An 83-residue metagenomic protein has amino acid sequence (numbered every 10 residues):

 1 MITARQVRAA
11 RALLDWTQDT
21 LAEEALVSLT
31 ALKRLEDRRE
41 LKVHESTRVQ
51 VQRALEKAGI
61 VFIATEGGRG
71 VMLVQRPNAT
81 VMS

Functional and structural regions predicted by a protein language model:
M1, K42-E45, T65: Non-catalytic, surface-exposed connector residues within folded enzymatic/regulatory domains
M1-A12, I63: A short, Lys/Arg-rich alpha-helix, primarily the initiator
V7-T20, R76, V81: Short basic helix-loop element that most often maps to the first helix and adjoining turn of HTH DNA-binding modules
W16-R34: Short alpha-helical DNA-recognition segment
S28, R38-R39, A58: The DNA-recognition helices of helix-turn-helix-type DNA-binding domains
E45-F62: DNA major-groove recognition helix of helix-turn-helix/homeodomain DNA-binding modules
I60-S83: Helix-turn-helix/homeodomain-like alpha-helical modules used for DNA recognition and transcription-factor dimerization
